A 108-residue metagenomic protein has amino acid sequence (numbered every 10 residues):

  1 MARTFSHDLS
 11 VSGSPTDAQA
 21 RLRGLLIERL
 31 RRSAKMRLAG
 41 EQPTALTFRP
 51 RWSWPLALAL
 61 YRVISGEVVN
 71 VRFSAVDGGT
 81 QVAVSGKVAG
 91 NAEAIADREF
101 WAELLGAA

Functional and structural regions predicted by a protein language model:
M1-A108: Ser/Thr-rich, low-complexity intrinsically disordered terminal regions
